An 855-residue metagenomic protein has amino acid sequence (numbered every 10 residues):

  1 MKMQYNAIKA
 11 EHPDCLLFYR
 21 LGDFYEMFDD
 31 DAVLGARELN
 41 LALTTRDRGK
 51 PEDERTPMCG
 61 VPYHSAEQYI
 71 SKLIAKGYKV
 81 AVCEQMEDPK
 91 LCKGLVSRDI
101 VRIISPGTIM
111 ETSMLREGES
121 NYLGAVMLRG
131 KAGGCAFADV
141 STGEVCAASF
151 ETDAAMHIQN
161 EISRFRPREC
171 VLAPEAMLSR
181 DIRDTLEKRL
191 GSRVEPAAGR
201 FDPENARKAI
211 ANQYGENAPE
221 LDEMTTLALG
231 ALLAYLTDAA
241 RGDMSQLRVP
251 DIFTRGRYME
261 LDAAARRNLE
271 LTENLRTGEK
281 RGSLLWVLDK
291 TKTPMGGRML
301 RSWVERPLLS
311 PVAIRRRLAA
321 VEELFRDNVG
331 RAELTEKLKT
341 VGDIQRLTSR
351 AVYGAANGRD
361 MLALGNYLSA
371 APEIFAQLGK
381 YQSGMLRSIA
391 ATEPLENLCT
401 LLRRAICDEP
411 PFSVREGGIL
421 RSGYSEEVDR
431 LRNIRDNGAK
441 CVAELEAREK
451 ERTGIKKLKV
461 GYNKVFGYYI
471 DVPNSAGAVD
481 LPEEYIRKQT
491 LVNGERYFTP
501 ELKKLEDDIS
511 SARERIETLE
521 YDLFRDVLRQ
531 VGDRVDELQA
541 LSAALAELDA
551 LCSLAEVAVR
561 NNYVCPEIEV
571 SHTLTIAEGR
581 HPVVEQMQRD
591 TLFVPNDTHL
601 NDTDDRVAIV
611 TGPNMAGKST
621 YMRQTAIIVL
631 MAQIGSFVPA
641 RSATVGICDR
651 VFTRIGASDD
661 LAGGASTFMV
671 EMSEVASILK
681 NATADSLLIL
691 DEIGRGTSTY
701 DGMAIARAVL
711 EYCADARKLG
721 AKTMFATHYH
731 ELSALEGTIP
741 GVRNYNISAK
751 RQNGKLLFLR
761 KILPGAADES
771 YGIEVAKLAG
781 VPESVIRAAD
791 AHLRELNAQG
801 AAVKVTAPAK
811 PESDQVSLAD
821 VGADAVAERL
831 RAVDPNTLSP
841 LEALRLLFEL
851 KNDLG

Functional and structural regions predicted by a protein language model:
M1-E323, A332, K339, D343-V352 (+2 more regions): Charged catalytic and DNA/RNA-contacting regions of genome-maintenance and nucleic-acid-processing enzymes
K2, F18, Y25, D29 (+33 more regions): Amphipathic alpha-helical transducer elements in NTP-driven molecular machines
L16-L17, D23, A443, E451-N474: Extended, charged helical/alpha-beta scaffold domains that provide interaction surfaces
D29-D30, D222, K292-T293, W303 (+6 more regions): ATPase nucleotide-binding head domains, primarily ABC-like/P-loop NTPase cores
C83, P106-L115, D243, Q382-G384 (+5 more regions): Active-site phosphate-binding and catalytic loops of NTP-dependent enzymes
Y353, N357, Y367-A370, S422-G423 (+2 more regions): Charged, surface-exposed helical/loop "interaction arms" that form contiguous linear patches used for dimerization
N463, D834-G855: Terminal-proximal interaction/regulatory segments of ATP-powered molecular machines
L491-R529: Extended, charged coiled-coil "arm/hinge" scaffolds of SMC/Rad50-like chromosome-maintenance ATPases and other large
